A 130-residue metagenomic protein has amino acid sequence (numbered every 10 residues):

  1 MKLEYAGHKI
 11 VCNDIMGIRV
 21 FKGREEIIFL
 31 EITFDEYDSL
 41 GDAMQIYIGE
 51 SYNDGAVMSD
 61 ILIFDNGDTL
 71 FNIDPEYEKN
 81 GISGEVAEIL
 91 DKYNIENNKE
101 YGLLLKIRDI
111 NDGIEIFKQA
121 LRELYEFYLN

Functional and structural regions predicted by a protein language model:
M1-K118: Nuclease-adjacent, charged terminal/linker segments that flank catalytic cores
R122-N130: Hydrophobic, aromatic-enriched interface-forming segments
